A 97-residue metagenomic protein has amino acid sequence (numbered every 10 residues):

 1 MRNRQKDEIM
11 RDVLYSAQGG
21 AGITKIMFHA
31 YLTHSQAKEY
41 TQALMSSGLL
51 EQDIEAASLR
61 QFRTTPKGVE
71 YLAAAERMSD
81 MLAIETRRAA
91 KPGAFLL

Functional and structural regions predicted by a protein language model:
M1-R11: Short alpha-helical segments that sit at the start of domains
A17-G22: Short capping segments at the starts of secondary-structure elements
K25-H29: A short acidic, leucine-rich amphipathic alpha-helix
L32-S46: Short amphipathic alpha-helical interaction segments
M45-E55: A short, conserved structural fragment
A57-A75: Basic, amphipathic "hinge/linker" alpha-helix immediately C-terminal to the N-terminal HTH DNA-binding motif
E76-L97: Amphipathic alpha-helical dimerization/coiled-coil segments that flank or bridge DNA-binding/regulatory modules
